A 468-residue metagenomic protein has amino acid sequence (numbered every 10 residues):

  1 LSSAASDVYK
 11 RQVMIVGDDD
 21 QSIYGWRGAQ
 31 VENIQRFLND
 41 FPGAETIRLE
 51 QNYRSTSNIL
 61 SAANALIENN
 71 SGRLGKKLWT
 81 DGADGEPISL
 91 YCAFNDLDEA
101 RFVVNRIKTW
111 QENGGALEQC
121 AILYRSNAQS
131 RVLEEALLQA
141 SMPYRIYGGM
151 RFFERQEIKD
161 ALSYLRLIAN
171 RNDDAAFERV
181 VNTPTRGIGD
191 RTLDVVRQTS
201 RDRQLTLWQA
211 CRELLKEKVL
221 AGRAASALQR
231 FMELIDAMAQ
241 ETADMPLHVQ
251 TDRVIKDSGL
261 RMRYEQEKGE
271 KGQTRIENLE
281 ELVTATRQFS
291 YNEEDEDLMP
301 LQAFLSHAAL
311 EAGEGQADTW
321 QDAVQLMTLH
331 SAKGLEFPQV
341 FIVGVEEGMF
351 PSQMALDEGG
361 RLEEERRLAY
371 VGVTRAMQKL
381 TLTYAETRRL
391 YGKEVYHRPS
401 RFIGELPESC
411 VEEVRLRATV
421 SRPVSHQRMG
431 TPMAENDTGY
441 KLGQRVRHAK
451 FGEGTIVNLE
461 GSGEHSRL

Functional and structural regions predicted by a protein language model:
L1-A5, Y9: Single conserved hydrophobic/aromatic residue that forms the stacking wall/gate of nucleotide- or nucleobase-binding
K10-G28, L38-E50: Conserved phosphoryl-transfer catalytic core
P42-E45, E50-P143, R166-N170, D202 (+4 more regions): Helicase P-loop NTPase motor core
A116, S130-M142, R155, L162-C410: Conserved helicase C-terminal RecA-like lobe
R415-R445: Mixed-charge, Lys/Arg-rich low-complexity intrinsically disordered regions
R445-E453: Short coil-to-beta-strand transition motifs
A449, V457-L468: Basic/aromatic-rich interaction segments and small domains that mediate binding to polyanionic partners
